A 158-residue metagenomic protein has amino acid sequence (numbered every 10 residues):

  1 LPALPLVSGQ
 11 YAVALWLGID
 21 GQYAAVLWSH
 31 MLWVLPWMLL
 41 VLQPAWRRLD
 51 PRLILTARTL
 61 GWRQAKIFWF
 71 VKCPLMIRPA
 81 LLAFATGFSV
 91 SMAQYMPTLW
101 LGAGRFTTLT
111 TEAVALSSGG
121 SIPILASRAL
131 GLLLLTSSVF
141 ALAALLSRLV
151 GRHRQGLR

Functional and structural regions predicted by a protein language model:
P2-V34, A65, G102-R105: Membrane-interfacial helix termini and adjacent extracytoplasmic/periplasmic loops of multi-pass transporters
L4, S8, M38-L39, L99 (+1 more regions): Membrane-embedded alpha-helical segments of multi-pass transporters/permeases
L6-Q10, M38, L42, F84 (+3 more regions): Hydrophobic/aromatic residues in alpha-helical transmembrane segments
Y11, L15, T86-V90, Q94 (+3 more regions): Juxtamembrane/transmembrane-helix interface segments of polytopic membrane transporters
A25, M31-L32, L39-Q43, D50 (+2 more regions): Transmembrane alpha-helices
Q43-I54, R58, W62-V71, A126-R158: C-terminal transmembrane helix and the adjacent membrane-cytosol boundary/short C-terminal tail of inner/organellar
S91-M92, T98-A141: Interhelical loop and adjacent transmembrane-helix boundary motif in polytopic membrane transport permeases
